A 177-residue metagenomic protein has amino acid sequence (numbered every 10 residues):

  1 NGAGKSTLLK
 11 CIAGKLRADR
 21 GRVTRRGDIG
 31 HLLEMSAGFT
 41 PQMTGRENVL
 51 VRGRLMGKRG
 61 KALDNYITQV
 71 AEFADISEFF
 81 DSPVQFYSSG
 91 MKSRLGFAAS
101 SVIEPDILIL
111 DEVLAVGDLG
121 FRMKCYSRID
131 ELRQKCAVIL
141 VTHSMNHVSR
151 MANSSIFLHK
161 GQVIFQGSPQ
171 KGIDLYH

Functional and structural regions predicted by a protein language model:
A3-G53: ABC ATPase nucleotide-binding domain signature region
L50, A62-F79: Conserved ABC ATPase "signature" region
P83-G90: Conserved ABC ATPase signature
A98-L110, V116: A short, proline-enriched helix->beta-strand linker immediately N-terminal to the Walker B motif in ABC-type P-loop
G120, Q162-H177: Conserved beta-strand-loop-alpha-helix hinge in the C-terminal portion of ABC ATPase nucleotide-binding domains
R128-L140: Conserved catalytic loops of ABC-family nucleotide-binding domains
S144-R150: Conserved H-loop
R150-F157: Conserved catalytic segment of ABC-fold P-loop ATPases
